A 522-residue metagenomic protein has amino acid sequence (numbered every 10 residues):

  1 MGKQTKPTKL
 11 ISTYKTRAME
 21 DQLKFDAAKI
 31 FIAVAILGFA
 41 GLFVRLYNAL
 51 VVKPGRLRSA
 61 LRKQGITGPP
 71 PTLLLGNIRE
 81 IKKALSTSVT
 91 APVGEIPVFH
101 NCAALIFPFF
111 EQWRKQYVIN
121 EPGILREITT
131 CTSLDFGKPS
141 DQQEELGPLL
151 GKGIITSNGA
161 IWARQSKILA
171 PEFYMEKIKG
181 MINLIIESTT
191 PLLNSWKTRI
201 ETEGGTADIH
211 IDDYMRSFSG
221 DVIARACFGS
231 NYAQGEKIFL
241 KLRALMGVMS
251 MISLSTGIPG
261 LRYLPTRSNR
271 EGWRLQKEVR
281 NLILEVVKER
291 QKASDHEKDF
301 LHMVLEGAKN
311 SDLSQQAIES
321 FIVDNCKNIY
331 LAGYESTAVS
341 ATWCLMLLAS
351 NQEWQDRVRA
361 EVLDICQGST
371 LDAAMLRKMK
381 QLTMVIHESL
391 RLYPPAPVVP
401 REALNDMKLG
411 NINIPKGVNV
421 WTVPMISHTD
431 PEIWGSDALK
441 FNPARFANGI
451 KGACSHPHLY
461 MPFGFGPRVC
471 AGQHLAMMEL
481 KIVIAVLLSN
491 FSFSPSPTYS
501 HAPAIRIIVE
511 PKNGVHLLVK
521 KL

Functional and structural regions predicted by a protein language model:
G2-L23, H302, E306, S492 (+1 more regions): C-terminal helix/juxtamembrane-tail motif
E20-K152, N158-A160, R164, I186-N194 (+4 more regions): N-terminal membrane-proximal hinge/A-helix region immediately C-terminal to the signal-anchor transmembrane segment
K29, G55, F136-L149, S157-I161 (+3 more regions): Cytochrome P450 heme-thiolate monooxygenase catalytic core
K82, P97-R114, N281, E285 (+1 more regions): Conserved cytochrome P450 K-helix E-x-x-R motif and the immediately C-terminal K′/meander segment
V118-I128, G229-I238, Y334-A360, I414-G417: Classical protein tyrosine phosphatase
P171, A332, N448-L480, P503-R506: Cytochrome P450 heme-thiolate "Cys pocket" and heme-binding signature region
Q352-W354, Q473-E510: Cytochrome P450 heme-binding "Cys pocket" and the immediately downstream C-terminal segment
T422-K451: Conserved cytochrome P450 K-helix/beta-meander segment immediately N-terminal to the heme-binding cysteine loop
